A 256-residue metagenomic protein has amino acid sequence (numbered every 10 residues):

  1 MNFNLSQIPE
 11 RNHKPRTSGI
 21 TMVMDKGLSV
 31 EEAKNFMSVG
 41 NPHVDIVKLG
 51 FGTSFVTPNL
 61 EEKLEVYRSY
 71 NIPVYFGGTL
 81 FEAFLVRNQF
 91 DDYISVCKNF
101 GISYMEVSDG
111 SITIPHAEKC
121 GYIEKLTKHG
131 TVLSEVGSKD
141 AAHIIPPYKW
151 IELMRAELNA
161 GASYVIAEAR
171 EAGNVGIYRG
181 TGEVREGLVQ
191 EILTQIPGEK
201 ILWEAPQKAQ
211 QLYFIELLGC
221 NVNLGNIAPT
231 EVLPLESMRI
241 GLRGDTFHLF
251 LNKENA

Functional and structural regions predicted by a protein language model:
M1-V66: Conserved N-terminal beta1-alpha1 strand-loop-helix module at the mouth
F3-Q7, E191-A256: C-terminal alpha-helical cap/extension of soluble enzyme domains
T17-E31, G50-T53, Y75-Q89, E135-K149: Active-site mouth loops of central-metabolism enzymes
S18-M24, V44-L49, V74-G78, M105-V107 (+4 more regions): Hydrophobic faces of well-ordered beta-strands that scaffold small-molecule active sites in alpha/beta enzyme cores
S29-E31, S54-Y67, A83-D92, G110-G130 (+4 more regions): Active-site-adjacent beta->alpha loops and helix N-cap segments on the catalytic face of soluble alpha/beta enzymes
K34-P42, P58-N71, D92-G101, G121-H129 (+2 more regions): Acidic (Asp/Glu)-rich catalytic clusters
N35, Q89-S95, I145-N159, P206-C220: Catalytic cores of alpha/beta
L49, E106-S111, N159-N174, N221-M238 (+1 more regions): Glycine-rich phosphate-binding active-site loops on the catalytic face of alpha/beta enzymes
